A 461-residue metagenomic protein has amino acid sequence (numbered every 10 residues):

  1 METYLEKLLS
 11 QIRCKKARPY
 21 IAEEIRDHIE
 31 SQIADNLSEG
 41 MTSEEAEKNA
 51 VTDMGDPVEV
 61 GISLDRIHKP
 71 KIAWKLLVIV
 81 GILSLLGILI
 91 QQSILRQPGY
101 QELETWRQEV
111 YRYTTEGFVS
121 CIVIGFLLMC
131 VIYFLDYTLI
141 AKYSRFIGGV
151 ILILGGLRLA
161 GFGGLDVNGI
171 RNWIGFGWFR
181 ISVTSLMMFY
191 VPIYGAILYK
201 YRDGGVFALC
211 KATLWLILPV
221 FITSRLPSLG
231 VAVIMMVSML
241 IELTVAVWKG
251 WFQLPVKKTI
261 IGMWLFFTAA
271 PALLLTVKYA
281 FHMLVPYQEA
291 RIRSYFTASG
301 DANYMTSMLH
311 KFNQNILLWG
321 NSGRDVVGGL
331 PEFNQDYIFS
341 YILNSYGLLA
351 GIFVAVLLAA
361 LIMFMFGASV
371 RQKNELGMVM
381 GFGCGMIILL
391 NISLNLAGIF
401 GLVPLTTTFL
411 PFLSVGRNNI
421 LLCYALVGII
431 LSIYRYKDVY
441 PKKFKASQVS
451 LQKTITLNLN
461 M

Functional and structural regions predicted by a protein language model:
M41-L103: Cytosolic juxtamembrane regions of integral membrane proteins
Y113, Y133-L154, F207-T213, V379: Interfacial loop-to-transmembrane-helix boundary motif in multi-pass membrane proteins
S120-L128, S345-M365: Hydrophobic alpha-helical transmembrane segments
L157-I181, M283-A290, S294, L405: Membrane-interfacial helix-loop-helix modules of multi-pass inner-membrane proteins that assemble, modify, or transport
K211-F221, G230-K278: Hydrophobic alpha-helical segments of polytopic membrane proteins
P255-F353: Hydrophobic, glycine- and aromatic-enriched re-entrant/interface helices and adjoining loop segments
S369-T407, L413: Loop-to-helix entry and N-terminal half of a specific, functionally important transmembrane alpha helix in multi-pass
L402-V403, T408-M461: A juxtamembrane structural motif centered on a specific transmembrane helix
